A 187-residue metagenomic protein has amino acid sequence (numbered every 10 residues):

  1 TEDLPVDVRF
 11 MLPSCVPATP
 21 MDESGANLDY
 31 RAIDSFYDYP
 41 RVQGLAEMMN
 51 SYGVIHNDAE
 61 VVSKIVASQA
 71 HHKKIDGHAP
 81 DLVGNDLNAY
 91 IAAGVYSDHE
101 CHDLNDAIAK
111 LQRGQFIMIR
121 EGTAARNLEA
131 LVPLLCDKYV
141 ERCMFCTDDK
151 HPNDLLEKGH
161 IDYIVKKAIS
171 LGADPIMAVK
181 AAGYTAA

Functional and structural regions predicted by a protein language model:
T1-H72: Divalent-metal coordination cores built from histidine and acidic residues
V8-L12, Q43-E47, I75-G77, S97-H99 (+2 more regions): Hydrophobic faces of well-ordered beta-strands that scaffold small-molecule active sites in alpha/beta enzyme cores
S14-V16, M49-S51, A79-V83, D103 (+2 more regions): Active-site-proximal loop/turn and secondary-structure-junction residues that shape catalytic pockets, frequently
R41-V42, H72, A89-S97, Q112-M118 (+1 more regions): Glycine-enriched alpha-helix->loop->beta-strand junction motifs that scaffold or abut catalytic
L45, K110, A178: Conserved, mostly hydrophobic/aromatic
G53-I65, V83-G84, A107-A109, R126-E129 (+1 more regions): Active-site-adjacent beta->alpha loops and helix N-cap segments on the catalytic face of soluble alpha/beta enzymes
L134-A187: His/Asp/Glu-enriched, well-ordered alpha-helical/loop segment that forms or immediately abuts the divalent-metal
